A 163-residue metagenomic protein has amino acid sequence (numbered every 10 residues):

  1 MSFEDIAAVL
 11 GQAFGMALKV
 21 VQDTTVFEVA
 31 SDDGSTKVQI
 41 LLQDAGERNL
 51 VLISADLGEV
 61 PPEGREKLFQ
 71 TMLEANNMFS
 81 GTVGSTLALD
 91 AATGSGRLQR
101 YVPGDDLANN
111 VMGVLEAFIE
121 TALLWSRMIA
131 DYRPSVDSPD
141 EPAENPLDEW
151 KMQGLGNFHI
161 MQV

Functional and structural regions predicted by a protein language model:
M1-Q39: Charge-rich, low-complexity N-terminal segments
A13, T71-F79, V114-M128: Conserved short hydrophobic interaction patches
T25, N49-V51, G94-G96: Hydrophobic residues embedded in beta-strands of well-ordered beta-sheets
G34-P62: Short, well-structured hydrophobic secondary-structure segments
D56-G94: Short, internal acidic amphipathic alpha-helical interface segments that mediate docking to partner proteins
S85, A91-E116, R127-E141: Well-ordered alpha/beta subsegment
I129-V163: Short terminal or interdomain "cap/linker" segment that borders an active site or interface and mediates
